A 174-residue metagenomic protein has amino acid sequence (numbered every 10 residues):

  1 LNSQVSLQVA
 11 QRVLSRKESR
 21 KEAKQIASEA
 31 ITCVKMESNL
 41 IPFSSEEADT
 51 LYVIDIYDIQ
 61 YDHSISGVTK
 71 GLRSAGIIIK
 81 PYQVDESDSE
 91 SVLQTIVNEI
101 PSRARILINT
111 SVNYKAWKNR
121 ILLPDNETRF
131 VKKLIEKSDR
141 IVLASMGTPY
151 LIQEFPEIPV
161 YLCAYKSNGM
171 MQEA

Functional and structural regions predicted by a protein language model:
L1-A174: Preference for extracellular/luminal or secreted protein segments
